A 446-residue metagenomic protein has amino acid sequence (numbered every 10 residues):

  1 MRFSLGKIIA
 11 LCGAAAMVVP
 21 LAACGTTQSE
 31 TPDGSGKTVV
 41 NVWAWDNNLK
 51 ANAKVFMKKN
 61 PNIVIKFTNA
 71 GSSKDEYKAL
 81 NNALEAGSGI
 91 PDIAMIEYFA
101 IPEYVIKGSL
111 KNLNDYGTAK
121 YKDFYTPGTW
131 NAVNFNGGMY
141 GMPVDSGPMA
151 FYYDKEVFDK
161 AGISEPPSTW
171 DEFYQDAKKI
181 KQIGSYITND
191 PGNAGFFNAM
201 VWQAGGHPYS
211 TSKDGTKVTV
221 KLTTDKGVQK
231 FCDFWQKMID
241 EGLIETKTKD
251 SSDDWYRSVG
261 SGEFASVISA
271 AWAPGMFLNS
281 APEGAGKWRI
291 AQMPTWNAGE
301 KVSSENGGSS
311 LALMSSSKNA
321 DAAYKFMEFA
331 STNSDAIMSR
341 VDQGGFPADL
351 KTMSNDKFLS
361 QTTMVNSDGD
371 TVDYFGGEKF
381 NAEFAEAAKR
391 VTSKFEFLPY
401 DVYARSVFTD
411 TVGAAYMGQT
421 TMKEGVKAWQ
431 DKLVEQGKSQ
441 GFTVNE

Functional and structural regions predicted by a protein language model:
R2-A15, P20-E103, A119-K122, E165 (+5 more regions): Conserved N-terminal structural module of periplasmic/extracytoplasmic solute-binding proteins
Y77-S88, K107, V157-F158, Q175-Q182 (+2 more regions): Short helices/loops that flank or line small-molecule/ion binding pockets
N82, I90-D92, Y121-V157, Y186-D190 (+2 more regions): A structural signal for short loop-to-beta-strand junctions that line the ligand-binding cleft of periplasmic/secreted
D92-M95, A265-A270, R289: Paired acidic/hydrophobic, glycine-rich loop segments that form the ligand-binding mouth/hinge of periplasmic-binding
Y98-M149, Y174, M200-W202, R289-A291 (+4 more regions): Hinge/lid segment of periplasmic solute-binding proteins
D159, D240, A382-E446: Conserved C-terminal helix/tail region of periplasmic/extracytoplasmic solute-binding proteins
A177, K217-T248, M293: Glycine-centered hinge/linker elements that transmit conformational signals in sensory and ligand-binding systems
A273-G284, N297-S406, V444-E446: C-terminal lobe and pocket-closing loops of periplasmic/extracytoplasmic Venus-flytrap solute-binding proteins
